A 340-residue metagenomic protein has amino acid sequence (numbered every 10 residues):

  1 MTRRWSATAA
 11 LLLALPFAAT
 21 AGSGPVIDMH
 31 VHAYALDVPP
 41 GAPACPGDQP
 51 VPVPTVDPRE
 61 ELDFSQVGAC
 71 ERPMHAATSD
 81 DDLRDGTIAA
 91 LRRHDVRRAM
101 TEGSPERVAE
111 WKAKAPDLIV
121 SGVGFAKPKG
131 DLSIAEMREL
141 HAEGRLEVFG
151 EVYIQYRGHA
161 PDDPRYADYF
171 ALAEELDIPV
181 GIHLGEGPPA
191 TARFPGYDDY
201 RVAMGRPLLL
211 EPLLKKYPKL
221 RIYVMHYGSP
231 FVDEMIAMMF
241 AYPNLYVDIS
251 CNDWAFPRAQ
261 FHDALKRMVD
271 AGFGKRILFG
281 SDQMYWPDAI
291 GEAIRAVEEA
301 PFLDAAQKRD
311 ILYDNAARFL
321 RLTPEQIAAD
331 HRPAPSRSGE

Functional and structural regions predicted by a protein language model:
M1-A9: Bacterial N-terminal signal peptides that target proteins for export
T2, G24-M29, Y34-T78, D85-A89 (+2 more regions): Mid-to-C-terminal alpha-helical segments outside catalytic/metal-binding sites
T8-A18: Bacterial N-terminal signal peptides
I27-V31, R98-T101, V120-V123, V148-G150 (+4 more regions): Hydrophobic faces of well-ordered beta-strands that scaffold small-molecule active sites in alpha/beta enzyme cores
Y34-L36, E106-A109, P128, Q155-R157 (+4 more regions): Active-site environment of divalent metal-dependent phosphoester hydrolases
V38-P40, T191-P195, V232-Y242, P257-K266 (+2 more regions): Histidine/acidic-residue-rich catalytic or RNA/ligand-binding cores of hydrolases and nuclease-related proteins
D81-P105, L140-H141: Catalytic domains of carbohydrate-active enzymes, especially glycoside hydrolases
R98, P105-R193, D199-R201: Active-site gating/metal-coordination segments in enzymes
